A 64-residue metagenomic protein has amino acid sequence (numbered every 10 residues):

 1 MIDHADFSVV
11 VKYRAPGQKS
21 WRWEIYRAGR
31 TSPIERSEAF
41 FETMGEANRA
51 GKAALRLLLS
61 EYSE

Functional and structural regions predicted by a protein language model:
M1, E61-E64: Short intrinsically disordered terminal tails
M1-R22, A53: Short N-terminal "domain-start" leader segments that mark the transition from disordered tails or signal peptides into
K19-W21, P33-E35, R49: Short acidic, gly/pro-rich beta-turn/loop elements at beta-sheet edges and active-site/ligand-binding grooves
A28-R30: Short coil/turn motifs at secondary-structure junctions
S32-E46: A short, exposed loop/beta-hairpin motif centered on an aromatic-Gly-Thr core
E42-Y62: A short, charged, amphipathic alpha-helix used as a generic interaction element across diverse proteins
